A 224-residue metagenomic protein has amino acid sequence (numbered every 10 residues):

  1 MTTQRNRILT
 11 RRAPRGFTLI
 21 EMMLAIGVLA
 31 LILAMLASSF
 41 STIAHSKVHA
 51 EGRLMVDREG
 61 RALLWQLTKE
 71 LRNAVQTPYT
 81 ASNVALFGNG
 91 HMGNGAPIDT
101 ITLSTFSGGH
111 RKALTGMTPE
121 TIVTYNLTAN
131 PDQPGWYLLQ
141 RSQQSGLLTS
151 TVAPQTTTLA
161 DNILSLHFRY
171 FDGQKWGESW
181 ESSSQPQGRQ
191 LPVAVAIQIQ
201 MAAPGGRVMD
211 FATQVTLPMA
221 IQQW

Functional and structural regions predicted by a protein language model:
M1-R5, R11, G60: Positively charged n-region of N-terminal signal peptides that target proteins for export
M1-T2, A13-F40: N-terminal single-pass transmembrane signal-anchor helix
F17, V123, V195: Residue-level detector of short, conserved catalytic/binding motifs and their immediate flanks
A25, T105-S107, H167: Short, flexible loop/turn elements at secondary-structure junctions
M35-T149: Extracytoplasmic beta-strand-rich oligomerization domains located immediately C-terminal to a leader/signal peptide
N94, T157-W224: Short linear sequence signals and composition-biased patches located at protein termini or domain-edge surfaces
R141-Q143, L147-S165: An exposed acidic His-Trp-rich patch
